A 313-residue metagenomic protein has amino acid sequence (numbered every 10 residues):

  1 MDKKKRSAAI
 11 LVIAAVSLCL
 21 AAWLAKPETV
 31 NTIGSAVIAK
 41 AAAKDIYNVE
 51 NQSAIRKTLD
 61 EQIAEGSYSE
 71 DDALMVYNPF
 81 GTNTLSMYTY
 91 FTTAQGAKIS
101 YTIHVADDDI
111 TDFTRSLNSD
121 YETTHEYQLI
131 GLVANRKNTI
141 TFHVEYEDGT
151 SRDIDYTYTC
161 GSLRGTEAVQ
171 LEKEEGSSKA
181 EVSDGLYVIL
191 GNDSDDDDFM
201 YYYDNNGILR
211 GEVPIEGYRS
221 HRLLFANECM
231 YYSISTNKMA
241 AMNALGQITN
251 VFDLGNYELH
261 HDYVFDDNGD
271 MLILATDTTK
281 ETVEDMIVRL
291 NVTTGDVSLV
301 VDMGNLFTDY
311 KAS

Functional and structural regions predicted by a protein language model:
M1-A15: N-terminal Sec-pathway targeting helices
V12-L24: N-terminal accessory segment detector
A21-A41: Sec-dependent signal peptide cleavage junction
I38-Q52, R56, A64-G66, A73-I103 (+2 more regions): Histidine-/acidic-rich catalytic cores in large beta-rich domains
H104-D108: Short alpha-helical hairpin
D109-D120: Solvent-exposed serine/threonine-rich low-complexity stretches and specific carbohydrate-binding patches
